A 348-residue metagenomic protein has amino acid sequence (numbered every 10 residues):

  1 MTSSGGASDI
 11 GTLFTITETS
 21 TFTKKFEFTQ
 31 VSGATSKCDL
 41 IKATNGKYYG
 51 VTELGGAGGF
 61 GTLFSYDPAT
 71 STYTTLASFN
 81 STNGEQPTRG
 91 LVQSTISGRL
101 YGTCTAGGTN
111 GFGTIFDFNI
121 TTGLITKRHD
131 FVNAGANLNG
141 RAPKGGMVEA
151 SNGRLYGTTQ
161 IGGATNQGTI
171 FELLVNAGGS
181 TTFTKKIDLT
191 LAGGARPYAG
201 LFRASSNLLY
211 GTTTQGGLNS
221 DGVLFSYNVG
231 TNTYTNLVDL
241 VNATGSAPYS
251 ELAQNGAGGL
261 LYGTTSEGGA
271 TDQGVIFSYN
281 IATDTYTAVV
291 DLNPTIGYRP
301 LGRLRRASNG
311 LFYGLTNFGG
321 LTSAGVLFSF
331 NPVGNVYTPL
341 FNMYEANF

Functional and structural regions predicted by a protein language model:
M1-F348: Extracellular beta-propeller repeat domains
